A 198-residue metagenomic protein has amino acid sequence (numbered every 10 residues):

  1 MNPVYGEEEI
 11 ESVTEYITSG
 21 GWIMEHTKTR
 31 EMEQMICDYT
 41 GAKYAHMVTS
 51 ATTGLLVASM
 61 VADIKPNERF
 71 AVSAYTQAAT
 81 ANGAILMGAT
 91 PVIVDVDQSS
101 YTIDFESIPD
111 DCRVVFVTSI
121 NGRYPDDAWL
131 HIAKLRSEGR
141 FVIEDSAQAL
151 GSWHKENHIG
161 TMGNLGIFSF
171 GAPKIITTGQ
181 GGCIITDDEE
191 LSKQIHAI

Functional and structural regions predicted by a protein language model:
M1-W22: N-terminal "arm"/small-domain region of PLP-dependent enzymes with the aminotransferase-like
M24-R69, T80-M87, I93-D95, N157: Phosphate-binding glycine-rich loop
H46, A71, V92, V142-I143 (+1 more regions): Structural detector of well-ordered beta-strand residues that form the stable sheet scaffold of enzyme domains
V48, S73, V117-T118: Hydrophobic core positions of alpha-helical segments in small-molecule transporters and transporter systems
A74, V92-D97: Short beta->alpha connector loops at strand-helix junctions that form conserved, small/polar/Pro-enriched
S99-T178, C183-K193: Active-site phosphate-binding strand-loop segment of PLP-dependent enzymes
H196: Ligand-binding pocket scaffold of soluble enzyme catalytic domains
